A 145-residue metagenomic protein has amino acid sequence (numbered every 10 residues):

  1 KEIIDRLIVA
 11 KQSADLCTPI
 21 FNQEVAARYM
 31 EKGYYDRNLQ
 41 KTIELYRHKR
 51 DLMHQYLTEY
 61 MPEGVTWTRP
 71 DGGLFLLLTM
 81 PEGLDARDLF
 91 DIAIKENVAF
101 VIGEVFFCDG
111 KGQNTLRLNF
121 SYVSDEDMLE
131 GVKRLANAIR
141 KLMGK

Functional and structural regions predicted by a protein language model:
K1-K145: PLP-dependent class I/II
